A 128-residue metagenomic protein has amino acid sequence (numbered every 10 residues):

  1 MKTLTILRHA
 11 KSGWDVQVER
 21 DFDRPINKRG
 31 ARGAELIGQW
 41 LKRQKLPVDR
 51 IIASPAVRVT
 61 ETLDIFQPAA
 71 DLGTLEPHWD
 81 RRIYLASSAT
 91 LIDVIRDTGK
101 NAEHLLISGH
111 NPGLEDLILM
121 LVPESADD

Functional and structural regions predicted by a protein language model:
K2-T3, L7-R82, S125-D127: Active-site-proximal alpha-helix that buttresses catalytic centers in soluble enzyme cores
S12, L85, L114: Active-site micro-motifs of SAM-dependent methyltransferase domains
E19, I92-V94, S108: Surface-exposed beta-strand edges and their flanking turn/coil or helix-capping segments
T60, R96-D128: Active-site-adjacent alpha-helix immediately C-terminal to a catalytic or transition-state-stabilizing loop
T62-F66, L91, L117-I118: Hydrophobic packing residues within well-ordered alpha-helices of enzyme cores
I83-K100: Short phosphate-binding loop-to-helix
